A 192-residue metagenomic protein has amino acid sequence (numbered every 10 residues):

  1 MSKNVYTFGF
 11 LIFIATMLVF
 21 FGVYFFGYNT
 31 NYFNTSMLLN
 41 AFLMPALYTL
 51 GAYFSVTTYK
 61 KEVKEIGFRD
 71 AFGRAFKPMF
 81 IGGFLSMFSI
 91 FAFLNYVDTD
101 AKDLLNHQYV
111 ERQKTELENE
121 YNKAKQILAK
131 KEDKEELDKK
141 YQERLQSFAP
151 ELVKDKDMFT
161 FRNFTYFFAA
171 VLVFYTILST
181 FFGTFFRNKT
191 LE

Functional and structural regions predicted by a protein language model:
M1-E65: Transmembrane alpha-helical insertion/packing segments
S2, K60, D70, F174-E192: Juxtamembrane interface at the cytosolic side of transmembrane helices
A15-V23, L47-Y48, G82-I90, F174 (+2 more regions): Alpha-helical transmembrane segments of multipass membrane proteins
F26-N34, S55-V63, F93, V97-A101 (+2 more regions): Membrane-interfacial segments
A41, T57-K61, F68-D98: Hydrophobic secretory-pathway targeting helix
S89-K131: Functional transmembrane-helix hotspots
K140-V173: Individual transmembrane alpha-helix segments
